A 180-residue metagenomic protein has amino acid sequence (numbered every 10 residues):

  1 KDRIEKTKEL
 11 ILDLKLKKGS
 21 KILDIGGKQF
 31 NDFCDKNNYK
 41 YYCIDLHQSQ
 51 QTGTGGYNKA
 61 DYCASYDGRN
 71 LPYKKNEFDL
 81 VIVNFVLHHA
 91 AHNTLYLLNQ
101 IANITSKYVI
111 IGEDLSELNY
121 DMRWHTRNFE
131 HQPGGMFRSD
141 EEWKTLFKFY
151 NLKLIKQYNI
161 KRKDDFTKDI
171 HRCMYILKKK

Functional and structural regions predicted by a protein language model:
K1-G19: Conserved alpha-helix/loop element of class I SAM-dependent methyltransferases that forms part of the SAM/SAH-binding
L23-N70: Class I SAM-dependent methyltransferase SAM/SAH-binding core
I82: A conserved beta-strand element that flanks and buttresses the S-adenosyl-L-methionine
A90-I104: A short, conserved alpha-helix within the catalytic core of class I
T105-L115: Conserved beta-strand signature within the Rossmann-like core of class I S-adenosyl-L-methionine
D114-G134: Short, glycine-/aromatic-enriched active-site segment of Class I SAM-dependent methyltransferases
G134-N151, K156: Short alpha-helix
N159-K180: Core SAM-dependent methyltransferase catalytic element
